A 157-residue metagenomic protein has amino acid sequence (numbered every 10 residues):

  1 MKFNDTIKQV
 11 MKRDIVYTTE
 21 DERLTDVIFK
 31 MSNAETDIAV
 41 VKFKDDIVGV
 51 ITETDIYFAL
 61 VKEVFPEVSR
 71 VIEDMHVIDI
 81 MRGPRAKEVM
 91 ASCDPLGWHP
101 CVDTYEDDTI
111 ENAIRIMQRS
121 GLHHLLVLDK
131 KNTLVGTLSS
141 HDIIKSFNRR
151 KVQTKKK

Functional and structural regions predicted by a protein language model:
M1-D14, E53-G121, K130, T137-K157: Tandem CBS (Bateman) regulatory domains
F3-V10, V16-A34, V40-V41: The feature marks the first
T19-E20, F43, Y105, D129: Small/polar loops that bind or transfer phosphate-bearing groups
N33-T36, R119-L122: Short, small/polar residue-rich loop motifs at catalytic or cofactor-binding pockets
K42, I47-V48, L128, L134-V135: Short hydrophobic beta-strand segments in globular cytosolic domains
